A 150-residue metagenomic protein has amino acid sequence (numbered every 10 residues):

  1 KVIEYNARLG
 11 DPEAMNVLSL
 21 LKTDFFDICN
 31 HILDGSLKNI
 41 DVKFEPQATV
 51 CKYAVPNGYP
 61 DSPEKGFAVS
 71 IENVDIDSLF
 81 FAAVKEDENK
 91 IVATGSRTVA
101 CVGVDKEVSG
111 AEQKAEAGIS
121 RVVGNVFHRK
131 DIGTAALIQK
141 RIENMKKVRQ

Functional and structural regions predicted by a protein language model:
K1-I3: Protein kinase-like catalytic core scaffold
Y5, Y59, F80, E116 (+1 more regions): Aromatic side chains
N6-I76, D87: Active-site "cap" helix and flanking loop/linker of ATP-utilizing ligase/carboxylase catalytic domains
C29-H31, D77-F81, K106-S109: Short, surface-exposed, polar/charged, turn-prone segments marking secondary-structure boundaries
A54-V55, F81, G103, T134: Hydrophobic side chains in beta-strands
V84: Hydrophobic pocket-lining residues within nucleotide cofactor-binding pockets
D87-E88, A93-Q150: Generic C-terminus detector
